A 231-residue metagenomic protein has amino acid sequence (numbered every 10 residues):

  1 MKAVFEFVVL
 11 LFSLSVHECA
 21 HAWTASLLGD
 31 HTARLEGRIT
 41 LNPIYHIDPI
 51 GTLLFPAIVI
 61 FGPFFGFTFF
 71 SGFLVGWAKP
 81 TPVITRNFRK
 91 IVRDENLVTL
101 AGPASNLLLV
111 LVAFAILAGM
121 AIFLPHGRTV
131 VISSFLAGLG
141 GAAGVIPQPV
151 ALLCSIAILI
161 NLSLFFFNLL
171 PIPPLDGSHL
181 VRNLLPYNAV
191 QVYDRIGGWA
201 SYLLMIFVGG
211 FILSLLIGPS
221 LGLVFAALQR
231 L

Functional and structural regions predicted by a protein language model:
M1-L231: Hydrophobic transmembrane alpha-helices and their immediate loop junctions in multi-pass integral membrane proteins
